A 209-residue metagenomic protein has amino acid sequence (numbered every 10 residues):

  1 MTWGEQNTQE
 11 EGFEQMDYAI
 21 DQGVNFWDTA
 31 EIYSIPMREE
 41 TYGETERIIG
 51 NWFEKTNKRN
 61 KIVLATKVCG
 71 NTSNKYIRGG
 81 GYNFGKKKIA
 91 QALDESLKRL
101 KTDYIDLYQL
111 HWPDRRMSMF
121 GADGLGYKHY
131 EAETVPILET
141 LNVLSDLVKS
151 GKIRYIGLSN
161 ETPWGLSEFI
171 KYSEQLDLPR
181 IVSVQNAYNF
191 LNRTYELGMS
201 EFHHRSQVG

Functional and structural regions predicted by a protein language model:
M1-E10, K75-A90, G126-V135: Active-site mouth loops of central-metabolism enzymes
M1-K67, K87-A90, D94, D103 (+1 more regions): N-terminal binding-site loop/beta-alpha segment at the start of enzyme catalytic domains that lines or forms
T2, E31-Y33, V68-T72, Q109-D114 (+2 more regions): Active-site-proximal loop/turn and secondary-structure-junction residues that shape catalytic pockets, frequently
E10, P113-G209: Beta/alpha (TIM)-barrel catalytic core signal, keyed to glycine-rich beta->alpha loops juxtaposed to Asp/Glu that bind
N25-D28, D106-Q109, G157, Q185: Conserved beta-strand positions in the central sheet of alpha/beta enzyme cores
P36-E40, G70-K86, R116-G126: Surface-exposed, active-site-proximal loop segments in enzymatic domains
R59-I62, D103-L107, R154-Y155, P179-V182: Short acidic capping loops at alpha-helix termini that bridge into adjacent secondary structure
S73-Q109: Active-site gating/metal-coordination segments in enzymes
